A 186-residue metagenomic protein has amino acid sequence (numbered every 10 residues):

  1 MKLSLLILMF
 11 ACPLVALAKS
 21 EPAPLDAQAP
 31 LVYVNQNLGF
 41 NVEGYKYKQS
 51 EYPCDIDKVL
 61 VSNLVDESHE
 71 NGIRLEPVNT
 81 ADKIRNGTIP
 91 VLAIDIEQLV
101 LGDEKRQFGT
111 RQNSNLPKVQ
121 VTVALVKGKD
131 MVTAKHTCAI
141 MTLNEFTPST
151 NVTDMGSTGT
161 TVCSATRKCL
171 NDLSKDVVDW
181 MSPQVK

Functional and structural regions predicted by a protein language model:
L3-P13: Sec-dependent N-terminal signal peptides
A16-I73, D179-K186: A structural "domain/chain start" motif
A18-A27, K129-K186: C-terminal/domain-edge helix-coil "capping" segments
G44-S50, P77, Q107-T110, P148-G156: Flexible, solvent-exposed loop segments that connect beta-strands
K48, Y52-I56, L60, N113-P117 (+1 more regions): Extracytoplasmic/periplasmic, Sec-exported soluble proteins
N71-N86: Short beta-strand->alpha-helix linker/helix-N-cap micro-motif that forms a surface specificity/interaction loop
D82-K135, N144-P148: Surface-exposed short loop/turn segments
